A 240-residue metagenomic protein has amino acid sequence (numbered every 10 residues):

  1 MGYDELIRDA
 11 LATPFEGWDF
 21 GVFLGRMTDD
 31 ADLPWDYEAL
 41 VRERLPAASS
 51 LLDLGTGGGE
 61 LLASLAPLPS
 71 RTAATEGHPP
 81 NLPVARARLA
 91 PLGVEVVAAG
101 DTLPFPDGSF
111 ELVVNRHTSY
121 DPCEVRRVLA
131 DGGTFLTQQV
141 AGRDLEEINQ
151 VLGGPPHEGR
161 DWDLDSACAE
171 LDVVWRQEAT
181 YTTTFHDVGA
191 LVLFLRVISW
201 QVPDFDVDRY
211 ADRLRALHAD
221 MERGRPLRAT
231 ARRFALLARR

Functional and structural regions predicted by a protein language model:
M1-V22: N-terminal, positively charged/glycine-rich alpha-helical extensions of SAM-dependent methyltransferases
F15-V22, T28-S50, E60-L61: Conserved alpha-helix/loop element of class I SAM-dependent methyltransferases that forms part of the SAM/SAH-binding
L45, A66, V128-L129: A generic alpha-to-beta junction signature in SAM-dependent methyltransferases
S50-D53, G57-L103: Class I SAM-dependent methyltransferase SAM/SAH-binding core
T102-L112: A short acidic, Gly/Pro-enriched loop at the edge of an enzyme's catalytic core that lines a small-molecule cofactor
E111, R116, Q138: Residues lining the SAM
P122-R126, A130-T184, V202-D204: Conserved catalytic/acceptor-binding region of the Class I
D172, E178-R240: Conserved Class I S-adenosyl-L-methionine
